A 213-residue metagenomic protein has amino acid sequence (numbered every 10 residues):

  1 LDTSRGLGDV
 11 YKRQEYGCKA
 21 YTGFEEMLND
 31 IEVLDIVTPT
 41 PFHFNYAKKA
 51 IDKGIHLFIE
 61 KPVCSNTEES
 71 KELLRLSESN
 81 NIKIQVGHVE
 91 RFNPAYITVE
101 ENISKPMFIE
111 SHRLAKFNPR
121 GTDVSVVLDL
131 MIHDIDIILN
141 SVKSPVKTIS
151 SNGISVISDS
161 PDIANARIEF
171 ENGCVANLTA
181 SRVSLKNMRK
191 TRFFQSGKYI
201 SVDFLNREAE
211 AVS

Functional and structural regions predicted by a protein language model:
L1-Y11: Single conserved hydrophobic/aromatic residue that forms the stacking wall/gate of nucleotide- or nucleobase-binding
T3, E26-M27, N102: Structural alpha-helical scaffold elements that stabilize or flank donor/cofactor-binding regions in carbohydrate
Y16-L74: Beta-loop-alpha module in the N-terminal Rossmann-like domain of NAD(P)-dependent dehydrogenases, especially those
C18, K53-I55, N80-K83, C174: A short helix->loop->beta-strand "cap" motif at the edges of active sites that frequently abuts
T22, I59, I84-V86, E110 (+1 more regions): Hydrophobic residues in well-ordered beta-strands that form the structural core
C64-G121: A contiguous active-site-proximal alpha/beta segment in oxidoreductase catalytic domains
G87-P94, F117-T148, P161: Mid-domain beta-loop-alpha active-site segment that forms a flexible, acidic cofactor/metal-binding surface
I135-E208: Contiguous beta-strand/loop segments that form the cofactor/metal-binding neighborhood of enzyme cores
